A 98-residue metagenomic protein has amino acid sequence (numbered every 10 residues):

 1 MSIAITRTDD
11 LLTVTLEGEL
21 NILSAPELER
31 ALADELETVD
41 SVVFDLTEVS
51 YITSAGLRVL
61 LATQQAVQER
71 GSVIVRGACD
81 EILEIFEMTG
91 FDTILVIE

Functional and structural regions predicted by a protein language model:
S2-E29, T47-E48: STAS-typified acidic loop motif
I22-I94: Amphipathic alpha-helical interaction surfaces in cytosolic regulatory modules
V96-E98: Short acidic-hydrophobic, aromatic-tinged amphipathic segments that line or gate anion-handling sites
